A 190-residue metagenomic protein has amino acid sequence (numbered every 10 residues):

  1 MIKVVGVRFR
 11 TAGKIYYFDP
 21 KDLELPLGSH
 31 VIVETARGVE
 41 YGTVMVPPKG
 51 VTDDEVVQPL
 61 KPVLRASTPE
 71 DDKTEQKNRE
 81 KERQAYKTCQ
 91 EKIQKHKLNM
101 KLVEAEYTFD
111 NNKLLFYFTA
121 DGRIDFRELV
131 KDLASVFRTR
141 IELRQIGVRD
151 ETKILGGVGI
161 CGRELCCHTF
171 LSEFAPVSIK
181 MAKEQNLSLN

Functional and structural regions predicted by a protein language model:
M1-L189: Acidic-enriched and Gly/Ser
